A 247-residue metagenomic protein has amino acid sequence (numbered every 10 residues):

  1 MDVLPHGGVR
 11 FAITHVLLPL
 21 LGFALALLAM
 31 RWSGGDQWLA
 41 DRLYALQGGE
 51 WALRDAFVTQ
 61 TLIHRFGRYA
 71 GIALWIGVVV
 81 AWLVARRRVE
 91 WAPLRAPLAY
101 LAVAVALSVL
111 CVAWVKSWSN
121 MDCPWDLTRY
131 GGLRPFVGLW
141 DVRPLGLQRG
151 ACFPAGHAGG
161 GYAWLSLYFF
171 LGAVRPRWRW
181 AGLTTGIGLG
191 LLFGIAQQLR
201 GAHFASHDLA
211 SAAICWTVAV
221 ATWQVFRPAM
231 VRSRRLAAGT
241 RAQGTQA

Functional and structural regions predicted by a protein language model:
D2-P5, V79-E90, F169-R175, A221-R227: Structural signal for the C-terminal ends of transmembrane alpha-helices and the immediately following loop
D2-V78, K116-S119, P124, L133-R134: N-terminal transmembrane-helix/juxtamembrane module of multi-pass inner/ER membrane proteins
F11-P19, V137-A247: Membrane-embedded catalytic cores of phosphoryl/pyrophosphoryl-handling enzymes
P19-A24, A73, L101-V109, A212 (+1 more regions): Alpha-helical transmembrane spans of integral membrane proteins, capturing the lipid-embedded, hydrophobic core of TM
L25, A29, D36, W75-L83 (+4 more regions): Alpha-helical membrane-inserting segments
L25-L28, A106-C111, I187-Q198: Aromatic-anchored segments of alpha-helical transmembrane domains
G35, R86-E90, S117-W125, A202 (+1 more regions): Transmembrane helix-loop junctions in multipass membrane proteins, especially transporters and channels
W91-V174: Membrane-interface loops
